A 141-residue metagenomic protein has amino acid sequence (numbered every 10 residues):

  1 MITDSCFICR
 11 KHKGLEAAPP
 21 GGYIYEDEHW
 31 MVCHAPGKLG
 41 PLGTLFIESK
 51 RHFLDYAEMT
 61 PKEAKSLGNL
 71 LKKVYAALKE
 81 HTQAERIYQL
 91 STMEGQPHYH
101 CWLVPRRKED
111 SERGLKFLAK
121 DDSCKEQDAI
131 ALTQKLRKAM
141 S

Functional and structural regions predicted by a protein language model:
M1-S141: HIT superfamily nucleotide-processing domains
